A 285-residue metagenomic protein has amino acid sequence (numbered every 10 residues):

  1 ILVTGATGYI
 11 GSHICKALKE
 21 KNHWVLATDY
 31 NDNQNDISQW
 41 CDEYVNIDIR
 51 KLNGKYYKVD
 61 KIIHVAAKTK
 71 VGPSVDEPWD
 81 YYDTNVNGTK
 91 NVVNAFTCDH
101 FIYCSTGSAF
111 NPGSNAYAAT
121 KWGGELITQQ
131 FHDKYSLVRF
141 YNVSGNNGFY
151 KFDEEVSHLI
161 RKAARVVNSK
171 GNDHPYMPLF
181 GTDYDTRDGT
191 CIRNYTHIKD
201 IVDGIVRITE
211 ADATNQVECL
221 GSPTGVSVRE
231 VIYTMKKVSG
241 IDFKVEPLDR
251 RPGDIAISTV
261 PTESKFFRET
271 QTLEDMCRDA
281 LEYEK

Functional and structural regions predicted by a protein language model:
L2-E20: N-terminal Rossmann NAD(P)H-binding glycine-rich loop of SDR-like oxidoreductase domains
I49-T84, S108-P112: NAD(P)H-binding glycine-rich loop region in Rossmannoid oxidoreductase-like domains and their noncatalytic homologs
H64, K90-A118, K134-S136: Conserved Rossmann-fold NAD(P)-dependent oxidoreductase catalytic core, especially the SDR/UDP-sugar
D76-F101, L126-I127: NAD(P)-cofactor binding segment of oxidoreductase domains
S105-T106, T128-F149, D173-T182: Conserved beta-loop-beta element that borders a ligand/cofactor-binding pocket
A109-A116, V138-H158, D185-R187: Flexible, glycine-rich beta-alpha linker
S114-Y141, R161-N172: Active-site Tyr-X1-5-Lys
K162-K285: C-terminal substrate-binding subdomain of Rossmann-fold SDR/epimerase-dehydratase oxidoreductases
